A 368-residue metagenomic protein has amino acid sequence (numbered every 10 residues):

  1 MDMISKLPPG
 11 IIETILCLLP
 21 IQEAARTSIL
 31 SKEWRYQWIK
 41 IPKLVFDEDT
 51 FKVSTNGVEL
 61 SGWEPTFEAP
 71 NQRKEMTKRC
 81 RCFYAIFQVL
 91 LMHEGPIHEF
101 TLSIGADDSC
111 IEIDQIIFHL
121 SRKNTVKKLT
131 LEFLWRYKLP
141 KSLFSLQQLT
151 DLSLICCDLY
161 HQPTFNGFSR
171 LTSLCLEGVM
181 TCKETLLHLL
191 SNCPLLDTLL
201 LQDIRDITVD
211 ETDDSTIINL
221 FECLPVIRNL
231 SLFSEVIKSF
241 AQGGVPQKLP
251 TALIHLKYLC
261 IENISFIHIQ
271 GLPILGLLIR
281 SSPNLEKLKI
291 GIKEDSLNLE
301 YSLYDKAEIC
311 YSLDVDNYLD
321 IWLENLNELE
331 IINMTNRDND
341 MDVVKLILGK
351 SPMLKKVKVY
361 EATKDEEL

Functional and structural regions predicted by a protein language model:
D2-R205: Leucine-rich repeat
P42-L44, G95-L102, K127-L129, R228-L230 (+4 more regions): Hydrophobic beta-strand segments of well-ordered beta-sheets in folded domains
F51-I86, G105-I113, F133-K138, Q148 (+6 more regions): Leucine-rich repeat
C157-D158, N166-E211, S265-L272, G276-K287 (+2 more regions): Plant-skewed but cross-kingdom recognition/interaction modules and surfaces
N219-S234, K238, K248-K257: N-terminal helical submodule of small eukaryotic multi-pass membrane proteins
C223-L224, T251-I254, I279-P283, D320-L326 (+2 more regions): A structural signal for short secondary-structure junctions
K350-L368: C-terminal interaction modules of eukaryotic adaptor/scaffold proteins
